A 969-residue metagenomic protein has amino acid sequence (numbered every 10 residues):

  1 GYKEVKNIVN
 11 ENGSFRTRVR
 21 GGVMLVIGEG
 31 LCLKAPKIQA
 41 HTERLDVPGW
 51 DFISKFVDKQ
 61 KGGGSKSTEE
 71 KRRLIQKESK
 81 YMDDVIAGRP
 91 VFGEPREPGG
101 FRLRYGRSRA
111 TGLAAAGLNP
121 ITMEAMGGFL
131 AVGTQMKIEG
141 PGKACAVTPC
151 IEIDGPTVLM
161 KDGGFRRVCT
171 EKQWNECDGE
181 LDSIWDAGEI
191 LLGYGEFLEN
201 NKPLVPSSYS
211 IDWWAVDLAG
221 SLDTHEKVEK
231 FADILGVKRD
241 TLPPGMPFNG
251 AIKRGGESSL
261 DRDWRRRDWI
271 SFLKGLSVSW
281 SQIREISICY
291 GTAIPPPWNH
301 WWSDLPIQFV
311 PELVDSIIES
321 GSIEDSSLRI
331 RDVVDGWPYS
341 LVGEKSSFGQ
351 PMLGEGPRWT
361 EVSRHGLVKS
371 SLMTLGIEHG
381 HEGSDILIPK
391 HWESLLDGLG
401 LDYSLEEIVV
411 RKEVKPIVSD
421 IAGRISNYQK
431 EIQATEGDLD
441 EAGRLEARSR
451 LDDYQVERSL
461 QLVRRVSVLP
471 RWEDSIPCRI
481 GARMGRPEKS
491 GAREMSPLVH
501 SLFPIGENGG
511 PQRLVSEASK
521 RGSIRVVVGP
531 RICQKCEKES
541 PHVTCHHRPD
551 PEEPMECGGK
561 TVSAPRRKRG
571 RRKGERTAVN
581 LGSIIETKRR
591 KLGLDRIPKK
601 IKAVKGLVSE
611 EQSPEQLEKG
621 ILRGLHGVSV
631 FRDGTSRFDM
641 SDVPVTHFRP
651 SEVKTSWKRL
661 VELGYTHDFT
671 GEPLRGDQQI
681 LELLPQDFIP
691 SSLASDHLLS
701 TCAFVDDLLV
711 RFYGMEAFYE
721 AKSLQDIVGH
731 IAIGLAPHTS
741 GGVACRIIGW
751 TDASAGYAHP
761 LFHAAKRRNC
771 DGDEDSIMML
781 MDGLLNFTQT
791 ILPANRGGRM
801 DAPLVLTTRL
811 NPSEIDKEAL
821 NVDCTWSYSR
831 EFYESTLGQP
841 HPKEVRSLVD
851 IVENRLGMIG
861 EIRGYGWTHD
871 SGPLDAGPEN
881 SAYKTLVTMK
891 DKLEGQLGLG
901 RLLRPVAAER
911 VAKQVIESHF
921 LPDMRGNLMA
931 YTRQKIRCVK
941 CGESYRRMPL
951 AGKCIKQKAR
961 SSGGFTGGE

Functional and structural regions predicted by a protein language model:
G1-V743, I748-T751, A765, N769-C770 (+4 more regions): Extended, Lys/Arg-rich, non-catalytic nucleic-acid recognition/anchoring regions of very large nucleic-acid-interacting
P760-F762: Short hydrophobic "helix-edge" motifs at membrane interfaces and signal-peptide entry regions
D775-M781: Short hydrophobic alpha-helical segments that form membrane-spanning helices or hydrophobic packing faces of helical
L784: Active-site phosphate/oxyanion-binding loops
